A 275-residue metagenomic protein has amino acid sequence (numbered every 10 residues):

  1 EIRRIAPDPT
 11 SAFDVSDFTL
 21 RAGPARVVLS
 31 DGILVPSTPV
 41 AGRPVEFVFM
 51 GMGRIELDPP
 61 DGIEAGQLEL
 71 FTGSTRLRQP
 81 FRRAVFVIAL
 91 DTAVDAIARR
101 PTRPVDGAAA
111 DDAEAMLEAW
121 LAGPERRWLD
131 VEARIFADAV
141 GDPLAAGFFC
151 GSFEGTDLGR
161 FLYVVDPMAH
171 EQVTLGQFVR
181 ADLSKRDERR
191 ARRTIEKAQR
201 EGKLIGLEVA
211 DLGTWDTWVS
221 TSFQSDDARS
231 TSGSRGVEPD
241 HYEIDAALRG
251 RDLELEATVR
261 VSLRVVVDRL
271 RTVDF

Functional and structural regions predicted by a protein language model:
E1-E256: N-terminal, polar/Ser/Thr-rich
R260-F275: Surface-exposed beta-strand/loop patches in extracellular or lumenal glycoproteins
